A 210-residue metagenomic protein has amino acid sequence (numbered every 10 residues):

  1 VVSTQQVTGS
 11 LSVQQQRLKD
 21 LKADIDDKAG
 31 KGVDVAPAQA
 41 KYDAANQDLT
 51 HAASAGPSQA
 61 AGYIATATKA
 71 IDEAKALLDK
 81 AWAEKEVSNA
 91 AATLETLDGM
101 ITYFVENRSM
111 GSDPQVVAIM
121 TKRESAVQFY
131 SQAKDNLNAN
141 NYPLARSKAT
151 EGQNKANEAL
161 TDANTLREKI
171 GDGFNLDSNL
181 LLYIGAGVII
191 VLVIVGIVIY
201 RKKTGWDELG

Functional and structural regions predicted by a protein language model:
V1-G210: Long, charged/polar, soluble alpha-helical segments
